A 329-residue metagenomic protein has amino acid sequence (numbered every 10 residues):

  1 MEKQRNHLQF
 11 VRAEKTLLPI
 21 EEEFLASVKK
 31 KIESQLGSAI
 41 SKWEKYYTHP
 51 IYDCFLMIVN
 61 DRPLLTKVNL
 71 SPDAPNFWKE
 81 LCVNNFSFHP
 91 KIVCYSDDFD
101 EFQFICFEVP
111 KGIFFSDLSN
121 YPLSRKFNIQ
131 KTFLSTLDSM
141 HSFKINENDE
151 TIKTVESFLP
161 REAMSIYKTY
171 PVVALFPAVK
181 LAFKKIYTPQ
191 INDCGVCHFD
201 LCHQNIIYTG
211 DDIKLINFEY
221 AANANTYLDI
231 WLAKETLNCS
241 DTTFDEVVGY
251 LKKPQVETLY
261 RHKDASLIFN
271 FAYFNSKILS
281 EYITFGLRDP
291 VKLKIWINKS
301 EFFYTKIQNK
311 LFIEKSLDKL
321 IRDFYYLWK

Functional and structural regions predicted by a protein language model:
E2-W43: Juxta-kinase regulatory segment immediately upstream of eukaryotic protein kinase catalytic domains
E23-S38, I145-F199, H203, I313-W328: An alpha-helical support segment within catalytic cores of ATP-dependent transferases
Y47-I58, F183-L228: Active-site acidic catalytic loop and adjacent metal/ATP-binding pocket of ATP-dependent phosphoryl transfer enzymes
L56-M57, T66-V68, C94, V109 (+1 more regions): Conserved hydrophobic "DFG−1" position in protein kinase catalytic cores
P63-I105, S119-S139: A conserved alpha-helical element in kinase catalytic cores
I105-I113: Short pocket-lining segment of the protein kinase catalytic domain that shapes the ATP-binding cleft
I113-F127, N146-D149: Short, polar/flexible loop-turn hinges at active-site or ligand-entry regions and domain interfaces
Y227-T258, N270-Y304: Active-site activation/catalytic loop segments of kinase-like enzymes and analogous catalytic loops in related
